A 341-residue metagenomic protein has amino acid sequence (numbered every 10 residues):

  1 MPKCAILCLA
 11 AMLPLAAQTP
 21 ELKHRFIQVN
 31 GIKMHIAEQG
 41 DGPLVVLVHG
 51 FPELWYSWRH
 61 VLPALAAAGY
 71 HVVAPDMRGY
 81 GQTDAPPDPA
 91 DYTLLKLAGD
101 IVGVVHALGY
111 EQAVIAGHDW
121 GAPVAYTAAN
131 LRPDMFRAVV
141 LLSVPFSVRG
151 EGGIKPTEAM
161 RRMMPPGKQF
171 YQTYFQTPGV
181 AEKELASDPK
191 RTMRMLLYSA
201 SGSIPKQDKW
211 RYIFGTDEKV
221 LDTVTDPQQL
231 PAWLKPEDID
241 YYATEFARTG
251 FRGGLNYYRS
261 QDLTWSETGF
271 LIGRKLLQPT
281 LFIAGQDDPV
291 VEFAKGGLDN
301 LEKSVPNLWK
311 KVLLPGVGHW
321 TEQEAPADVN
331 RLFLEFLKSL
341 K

Functional and structural regions predicted by a protein language model:
M1-I6: Bacterial N-terminal signal peptides that target proteins for export
A10-A17: Hydrophobic h-region of N-terminal signal peptides that target proteins for export in Gram-negative bacteria
Q18-L22, K33-M34, Y80-A116, W120-W309 (+1 more regions): Flexible "cap/lid" subdomain of the alpha/beta-hydrolase fold that forms the substrate-access gate
K23-V29: Short acidic-hydrophobic surface loop/beta-edge motif
I32-K33, E38-D84: Conserved HGGG/HGGXW glycine-rich cap/lid loop of the alpha/beta-hydrolase fold
G50, T93, E324-A325: Active-site helix-initiating loop/hinge in glycosyltransferases
F51, W55-W58, W120, Y126 (+2 more regions): Signature tryptophan residues that serve as conserved aromatic anchors
L308-K341: Catalytic active-site module of serine/aspartate enzymes centered on a nucleophile-bearing elbow/loop
